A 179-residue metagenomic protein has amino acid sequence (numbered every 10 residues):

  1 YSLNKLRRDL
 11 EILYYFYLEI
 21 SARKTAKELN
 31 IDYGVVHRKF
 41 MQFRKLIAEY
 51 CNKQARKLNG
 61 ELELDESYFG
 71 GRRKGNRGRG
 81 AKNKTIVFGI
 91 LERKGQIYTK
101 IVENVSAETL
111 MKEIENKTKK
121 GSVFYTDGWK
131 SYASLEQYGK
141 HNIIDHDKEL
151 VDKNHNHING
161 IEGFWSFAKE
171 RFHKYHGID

Functional and structural regions predicted by a protein language model:
Y1-D179: Residue-level recognition of single "structural anchor" positions that define or cap local secondary structure
